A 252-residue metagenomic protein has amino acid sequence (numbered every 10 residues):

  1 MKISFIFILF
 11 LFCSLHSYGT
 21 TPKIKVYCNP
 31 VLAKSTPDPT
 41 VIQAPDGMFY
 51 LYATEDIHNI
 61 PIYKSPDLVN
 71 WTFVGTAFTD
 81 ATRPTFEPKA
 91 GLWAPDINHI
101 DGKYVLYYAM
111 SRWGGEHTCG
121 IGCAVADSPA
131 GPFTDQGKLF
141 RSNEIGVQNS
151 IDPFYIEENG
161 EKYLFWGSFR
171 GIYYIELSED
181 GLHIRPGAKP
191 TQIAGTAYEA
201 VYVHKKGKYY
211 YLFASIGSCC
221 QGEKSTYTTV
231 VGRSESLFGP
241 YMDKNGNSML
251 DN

Functional and structural regions predicted by a protein language model:
M1-P22: Bacterial Sec-dependent N-terminal signal peptides
Y18-N252: Carbohydrate-active catalytic/glycan-binding domains of CAZyme proteins, especially the secreted or lumenal ectodomains
